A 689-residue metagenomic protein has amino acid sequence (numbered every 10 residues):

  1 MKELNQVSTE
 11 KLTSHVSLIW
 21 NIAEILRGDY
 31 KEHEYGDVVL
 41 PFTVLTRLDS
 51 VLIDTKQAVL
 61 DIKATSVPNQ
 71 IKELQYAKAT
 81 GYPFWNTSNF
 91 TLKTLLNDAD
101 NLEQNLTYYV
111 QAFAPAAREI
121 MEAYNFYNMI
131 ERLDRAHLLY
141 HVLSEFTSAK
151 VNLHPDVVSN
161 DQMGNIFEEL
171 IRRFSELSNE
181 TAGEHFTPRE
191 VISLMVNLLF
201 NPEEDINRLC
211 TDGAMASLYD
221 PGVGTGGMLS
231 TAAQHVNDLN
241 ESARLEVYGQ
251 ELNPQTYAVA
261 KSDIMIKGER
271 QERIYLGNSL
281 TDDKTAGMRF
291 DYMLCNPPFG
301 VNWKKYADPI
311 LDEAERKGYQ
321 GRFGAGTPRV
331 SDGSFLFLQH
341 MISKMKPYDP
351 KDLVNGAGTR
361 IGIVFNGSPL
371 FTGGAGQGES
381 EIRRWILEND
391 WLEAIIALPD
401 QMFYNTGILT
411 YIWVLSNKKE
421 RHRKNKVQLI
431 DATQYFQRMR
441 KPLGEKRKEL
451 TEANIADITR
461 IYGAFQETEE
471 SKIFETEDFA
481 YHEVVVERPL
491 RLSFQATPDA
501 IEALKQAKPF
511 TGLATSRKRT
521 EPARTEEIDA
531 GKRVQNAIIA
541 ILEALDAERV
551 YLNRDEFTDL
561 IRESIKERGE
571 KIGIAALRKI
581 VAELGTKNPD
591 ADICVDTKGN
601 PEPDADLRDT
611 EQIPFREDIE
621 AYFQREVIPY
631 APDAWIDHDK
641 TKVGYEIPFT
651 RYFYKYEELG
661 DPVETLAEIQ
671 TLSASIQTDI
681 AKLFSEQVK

Functional and structural regions predicted by a protein language model:
M1-E204, R273-K284, A397-D400, K424-D431 (+2 more regions): Non-catalytic, mostly N-terminal accessory regions of nucleic-acid modification and defense proteins
I25, E34-R47, I274, A325-L415 (+1 more regions): Conserved Class I SAM-dependent methyltransferase catalytic core
D29, Y306-D332, S368-G378, P399-N405 (+3 more regions): Short, contiguous acidic/charged loop-to-helix segments that flank catalytic cores in large enzymes
L177, E184, R208-T211, D282-T285 (+3 more regions): Replace "in large, NTP-powered and nucleic-acid-processing enzymes" with "in large, NTP-powered factors and other
A182-C295, F299-R316, F335, N366-S368 (+4 more regions): Conserved S-adenosyl-L-methionine
S230, A258, C295-P297, F335-S343 (+11 more regions): Feature representing long, continuous alpha-helical segments
N237, M265, E269, P298 (+17 more regions): Hydrophobic alpha-helix feature that most strongly marks membrane-spanning transmembrane helices and their immediate
Y404-E502, Q506-P509: Flexible, glycine-/basic-rich loop-and-beta segments that form/coincide with the SAM-dependent methyltransferase
